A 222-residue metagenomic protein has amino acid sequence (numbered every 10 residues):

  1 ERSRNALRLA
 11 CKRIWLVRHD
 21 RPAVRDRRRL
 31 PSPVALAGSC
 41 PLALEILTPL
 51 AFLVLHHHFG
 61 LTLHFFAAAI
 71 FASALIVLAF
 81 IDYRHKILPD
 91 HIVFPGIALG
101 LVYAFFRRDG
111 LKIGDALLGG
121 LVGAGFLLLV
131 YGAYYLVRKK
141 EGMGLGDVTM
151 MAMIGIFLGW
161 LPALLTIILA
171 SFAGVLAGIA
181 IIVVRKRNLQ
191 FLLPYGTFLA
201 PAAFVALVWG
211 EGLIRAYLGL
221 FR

Functional and structural regions predicted by a protein language model:
E1-T62, I214-R222: N-terminal transmembrane signal-anchor/hairpin module of polytopic inner-membrane proteins
R4, A51-L55, F59, V102-Y103 (+6 more regions): Alpha-helical membrane-inserting segments
L36-A43, I87, G114, F191: Membrane-interfacial loop-to-helix junctions in multi-pass inner-membrane proteins
L44, T62-F71, V183-Y195: Hydrophobic alpha-helical transmembrane segments and immediately flanking/interface helices in integral membrane
L44-L50, I92-G100, V148-M150, Y195-A200: Core segments of transmembrane alpha-helices that mediate helix-helix packing or line hydrophobic substrate/ligand
H64-A173, R215-R222: Functional transmembrane core segments of multi-pass inner-membrane proteins
G144-G146, I179-V205: Interfacial loop-to-transmembrane junctions
L161-F191: Conserved post-catalytic alpha-helical subdomain immediately downstream of the catalytic base and nucleotide-binding
